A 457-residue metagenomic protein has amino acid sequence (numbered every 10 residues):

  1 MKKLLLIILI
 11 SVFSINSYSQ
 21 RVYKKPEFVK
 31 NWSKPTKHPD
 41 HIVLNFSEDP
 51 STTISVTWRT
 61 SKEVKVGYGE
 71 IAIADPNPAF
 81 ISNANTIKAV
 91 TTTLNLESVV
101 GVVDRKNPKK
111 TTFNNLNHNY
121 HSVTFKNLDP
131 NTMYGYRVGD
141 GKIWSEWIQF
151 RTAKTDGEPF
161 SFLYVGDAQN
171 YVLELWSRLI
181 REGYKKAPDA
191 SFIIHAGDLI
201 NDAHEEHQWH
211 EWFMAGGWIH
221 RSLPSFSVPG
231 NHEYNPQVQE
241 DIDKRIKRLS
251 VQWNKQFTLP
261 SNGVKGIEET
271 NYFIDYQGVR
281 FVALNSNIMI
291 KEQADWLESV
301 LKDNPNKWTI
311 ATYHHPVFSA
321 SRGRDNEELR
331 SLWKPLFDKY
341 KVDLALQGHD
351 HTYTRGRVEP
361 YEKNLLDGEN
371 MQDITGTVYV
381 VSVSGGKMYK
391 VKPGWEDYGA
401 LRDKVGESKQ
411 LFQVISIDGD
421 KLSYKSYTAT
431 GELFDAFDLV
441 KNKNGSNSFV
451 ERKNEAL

Functional and structural regions predicted by a protein language model:
M1-L4: Positively charged n-region of N-terminal signal peptides that target proteins for export
L9-S17: Hydrophobic h-region of N-terminal signal peptides that target proteins for export in Gram-negative bacteria
S17-Y164, S408, D418, S423-L457: Acidic, histidine-bearing metal-coordination/catalytic regions of metal-dependent phosphoesterases
N115, N119-K126, M133-Q149, H207-P305 (+4 more regions): Extended active-site neighborhood of metal-dependent phosphoesterases/phosphodiesterases
H118, G141-A196, N201-D202: An acidic-aromatic substrate-binding cleft motif
Y164-G166, F192-D198, P224-N231, L284-N285 (+3 more regions): Active-site neighborhood of phospho(di)ester-bond hydrolases with catalytic His/Asp-centered motifs
Y164-Y171, A196-W209, Q237-D241, R280-M289 (+1 more regions): The substrate-binding groove and active-site-proximal loops of carbohydrate-active enzymes, especially glycoside
N304-Q347, L365-L366, A400: Active-site-proximal segments of metal-dependent phosphoesterases and phosphodiesterases across multiple
